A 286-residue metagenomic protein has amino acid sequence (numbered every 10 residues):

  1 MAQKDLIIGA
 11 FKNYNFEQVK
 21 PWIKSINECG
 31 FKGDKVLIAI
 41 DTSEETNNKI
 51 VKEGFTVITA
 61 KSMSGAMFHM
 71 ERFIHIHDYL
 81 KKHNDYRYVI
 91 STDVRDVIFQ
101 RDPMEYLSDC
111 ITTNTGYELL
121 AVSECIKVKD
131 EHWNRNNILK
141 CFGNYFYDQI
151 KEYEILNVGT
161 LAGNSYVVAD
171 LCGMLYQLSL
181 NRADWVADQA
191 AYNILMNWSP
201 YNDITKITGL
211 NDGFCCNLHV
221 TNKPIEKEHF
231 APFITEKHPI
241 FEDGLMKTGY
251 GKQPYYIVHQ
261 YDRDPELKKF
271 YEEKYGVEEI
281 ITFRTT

Functional and structural regions predicted by a protein language model:
M1-E71, H75-R87, Y166, T286: N-terminal anchoring/stem segment of glycosyltransferases
N13-E17, V97, P265: Short acidic, S/G/P-rich loop/turn micro-motifs used as interaction or catalytic elements
E45-N47, V97-R101, Y106-S108, V128-E131 (+3 more regions): Short catalytic/ligand-binding loop motif for oxyanion handling, primarily in non-cytosolic enzymes, centered on
S64-M67, F73-I76, F99-Q100, L107 (+7 more regions): Membrane-interface amphipathic segments in extracytoplasmic regions
H75-N134: GT-A fold catalytic core of metal-dependent nucleotide-sugar glycosyltransferases, centered on the diacidic
N136-E152: Short, flexible, basic/aromatic active-site loop/helix in glycosyltransferases
I150-F270: Catalytic core and acceptor-binding pocket of nucleotide-sugar-dependent glycosyltransferases
R263-T286: C-terminal helix/juxtamembrane-tail motif
